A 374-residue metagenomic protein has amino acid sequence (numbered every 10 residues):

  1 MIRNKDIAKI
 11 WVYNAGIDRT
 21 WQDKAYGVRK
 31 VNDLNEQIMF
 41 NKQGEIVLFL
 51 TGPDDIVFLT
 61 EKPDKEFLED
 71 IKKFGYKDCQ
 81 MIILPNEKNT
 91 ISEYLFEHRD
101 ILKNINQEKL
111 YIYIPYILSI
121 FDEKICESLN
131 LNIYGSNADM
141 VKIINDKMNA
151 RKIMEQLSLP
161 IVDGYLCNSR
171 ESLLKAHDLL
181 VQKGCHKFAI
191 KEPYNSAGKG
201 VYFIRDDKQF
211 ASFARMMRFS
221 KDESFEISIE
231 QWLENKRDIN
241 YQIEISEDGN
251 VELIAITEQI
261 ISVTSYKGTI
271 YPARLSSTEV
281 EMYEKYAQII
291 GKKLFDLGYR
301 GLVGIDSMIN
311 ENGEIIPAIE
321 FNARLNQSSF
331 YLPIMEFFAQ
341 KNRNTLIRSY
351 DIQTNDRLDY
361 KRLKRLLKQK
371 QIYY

Functional and structural regions predicted by a protein language model:
M1-K72: N-terminal "leader" segments that precede or initiate the main folded domain
I38, Q43-I46, F58-E171, K175: Conserved N-proximal alpha/beta basic substrate-recognition cap immediately N-terminal to, or forming the N-lobe
P160-V162, K183-A189, R205-E234: Conserved ATP-binding module of the ATP-grasp superfamily
H186-Y202: Conserved anion/nucleotide-ligand pocket segment
Q231, T264-E314, I352-Y374: A long amphipathic alpha-helix within ATP-dependent nucleotide-binding catalytic cores
E234-L275: Membrane-embedded hairpin module used as a gating/binding unit in multi-pass transport and secretion proteins
Y241-I243, I315-A323: A short beta-strand motif that forms the metal-chelation/ATP-contact edge of phosphoryl-transfer active sites
F321-L332: Glycine-rich phosphate/pyrophosphate-binding beta-alpha loops
